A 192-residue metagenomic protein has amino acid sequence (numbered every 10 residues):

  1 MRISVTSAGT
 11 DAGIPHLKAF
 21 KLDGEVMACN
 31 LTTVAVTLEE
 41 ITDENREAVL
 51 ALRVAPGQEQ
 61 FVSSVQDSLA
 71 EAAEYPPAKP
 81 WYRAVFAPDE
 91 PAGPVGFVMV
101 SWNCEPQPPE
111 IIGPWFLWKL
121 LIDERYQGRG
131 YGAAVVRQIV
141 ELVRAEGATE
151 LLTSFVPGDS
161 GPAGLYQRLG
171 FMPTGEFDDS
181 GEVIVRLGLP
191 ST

Functional and structural regions predicted by a protein language model:
M1-M27: N-terminal amphipathic/basic-hydrophobic helices that include classical n-h-c signal peptides and signal-anchor
L17-E47, A51, P190-T192: Conserved N-terminal entry element of GNAT/NAT acetyltransferase domains
A35-R125, Q138, L142, E176-D179: Acetyl-CoA-dependent GNAT
D123-R125, R129, P157-G158: Active-site acidic-Proline motif in GNAT/NAT acetyltransferases
G128-E141, R168: Conserved acetyl-CoA-binding loop-helix of GNAT-fold acetyltransferases
V143-F155: Conserved GNAT acetyl-CoA-binding A-motif
L152-A163, D179-E182: Conserved beta-strand-loop-alpha-helix junction that forms the acyl-donor binding cleft
Q167-E176: Conserved acetyl-CoA-binding loop of GNAT-fold acetyltransferases
